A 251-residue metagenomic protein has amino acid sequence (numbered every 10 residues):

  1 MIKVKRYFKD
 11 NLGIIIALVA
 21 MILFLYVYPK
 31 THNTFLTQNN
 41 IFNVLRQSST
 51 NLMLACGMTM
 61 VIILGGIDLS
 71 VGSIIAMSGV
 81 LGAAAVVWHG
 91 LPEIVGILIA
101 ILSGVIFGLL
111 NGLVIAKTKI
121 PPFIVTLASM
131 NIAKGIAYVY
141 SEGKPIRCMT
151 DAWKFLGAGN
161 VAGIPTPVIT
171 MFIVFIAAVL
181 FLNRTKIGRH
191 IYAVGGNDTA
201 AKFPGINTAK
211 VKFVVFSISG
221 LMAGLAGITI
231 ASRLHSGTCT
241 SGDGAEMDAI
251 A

Functional and structural regions predicted by a protein language model:
M1-G13, L36: Transmembrane alpha-helical segments of polytopic membrane transport and secretion proteins
K5-R6, T118, P122-T185, V211-V214 (+1 more regions): Transmembrane helix-bundle core of multi-pass membrane transporters and related energy-transducing complexes
N11-I16, V44, N51, S73-M77 (+5 more regions): Hydrophobic alpha-helical transmembrane segments
V19-F35, L64, Y140-S141, L180-K186: Structural signal for alpha-helical transmembrane segments and their membrane-water exit/capping regions in multi-pass
A20, L25-V27, Q38-H89, L113-K119: Single transmembrane alpha-helix segments in multi-pass membrane proteins
S48-G57, M77, L109, F172 (+3 more regions): Hydrophobic alpha-helical segments embedded in the membrane of multi-pass proteins
G90-M130: Alpha-helical transmembrane segments within multi-pass membrane transporters and channels
P92-G96, I106-N111, A162-G237: Helix-loop-helix "hairpin" substructures at the membrane interface of multi-pass membrane proteins
